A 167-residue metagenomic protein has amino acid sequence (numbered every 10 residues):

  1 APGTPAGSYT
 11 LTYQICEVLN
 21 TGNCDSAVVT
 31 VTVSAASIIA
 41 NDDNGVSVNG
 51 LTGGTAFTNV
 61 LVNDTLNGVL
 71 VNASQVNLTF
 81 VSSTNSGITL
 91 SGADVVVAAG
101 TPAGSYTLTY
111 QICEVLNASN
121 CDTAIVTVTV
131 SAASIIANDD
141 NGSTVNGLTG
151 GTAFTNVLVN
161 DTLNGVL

Functional and structural regions predicted by a protein language model:
A1-G3, S83-T101, T109: Strand-loop-strand motifs at the edges of beta-sheets in extracellular beta-sandwich domains
L11, V18-L70, S105, V115-L167: Extracellular interdomain linkers/hinges and stalk-like, low-complexity segments in secreted or single-pass
T65, F80-S83: Generic secondary-structure transition motif, activating predominantly at the C-termini of alpha-helices
S74-L78, V95: An extracellular/luminal cadherin ectodomain-centered signature
